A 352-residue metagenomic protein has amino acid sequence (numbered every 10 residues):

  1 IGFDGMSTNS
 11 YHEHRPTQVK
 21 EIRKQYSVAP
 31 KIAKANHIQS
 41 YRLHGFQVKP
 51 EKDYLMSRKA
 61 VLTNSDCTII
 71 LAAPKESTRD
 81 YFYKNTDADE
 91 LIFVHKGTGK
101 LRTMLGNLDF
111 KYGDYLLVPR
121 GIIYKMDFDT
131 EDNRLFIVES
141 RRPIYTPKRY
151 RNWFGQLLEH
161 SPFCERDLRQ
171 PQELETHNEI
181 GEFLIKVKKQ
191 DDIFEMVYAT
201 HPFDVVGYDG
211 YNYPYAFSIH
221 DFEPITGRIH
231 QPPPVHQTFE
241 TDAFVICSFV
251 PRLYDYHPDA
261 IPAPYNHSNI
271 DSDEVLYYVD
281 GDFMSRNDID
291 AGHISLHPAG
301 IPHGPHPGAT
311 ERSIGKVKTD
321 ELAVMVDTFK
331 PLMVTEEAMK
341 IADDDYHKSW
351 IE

Functional and structural regions predicted by a protein language model:
I1-E352: Jelly-roll (double-stranded beta-helix
